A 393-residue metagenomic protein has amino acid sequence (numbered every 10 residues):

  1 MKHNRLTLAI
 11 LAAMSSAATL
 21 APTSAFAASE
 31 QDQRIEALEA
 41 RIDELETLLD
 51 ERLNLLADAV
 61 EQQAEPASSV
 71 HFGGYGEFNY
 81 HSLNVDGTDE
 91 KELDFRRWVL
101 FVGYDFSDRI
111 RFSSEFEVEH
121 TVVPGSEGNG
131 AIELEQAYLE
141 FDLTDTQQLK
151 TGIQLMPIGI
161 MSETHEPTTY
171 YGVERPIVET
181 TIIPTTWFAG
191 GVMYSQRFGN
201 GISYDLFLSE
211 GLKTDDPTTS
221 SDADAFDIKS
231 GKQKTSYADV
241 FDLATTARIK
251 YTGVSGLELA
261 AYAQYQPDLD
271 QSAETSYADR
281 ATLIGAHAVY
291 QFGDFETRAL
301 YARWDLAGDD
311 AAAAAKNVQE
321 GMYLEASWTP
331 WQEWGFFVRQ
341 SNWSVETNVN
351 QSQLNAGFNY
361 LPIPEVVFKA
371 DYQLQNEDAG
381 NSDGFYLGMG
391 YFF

Functional and structural regions predicted by a protein language model:
K2-S15, P22-N84, F393: N-terminal periplasmic/intermembrane-space "pro-region" immediately following the signal or transit peptide
V60-T214, F241-T245, K250-L259, W334-F337 (+1 more regions): Outer membrane beta-barrel
Y80-D86, H120-P124, P157-M161, L212-T218 (+5 more regions): Gram-negative outer-membrane beta-barrel proteins
G87-D94, S126-L134, I182-P184, S236-F241 (+4 more regions): Replace "Gram-negative outer membrane beta-barrel proteins" with "bacterial and organellar outer membrane beta-barrel
R96-L100, L134-A137, F188-V192, L243-A247 (+5 more regions): Hydrophobic, lipid-facing positions within transmembrane beta-strands of outer-membrane proteins
G211-L269: Loop-centered beta-sheet repeat module
K250-E346: Detector for outer-membrane/organellar transmembrane beta-barrel domains, recognizing the amphipathic beta-strand
Y251, Y360-L361, N381-F393: Outer-membrane beta-barrel "beta-signal"
